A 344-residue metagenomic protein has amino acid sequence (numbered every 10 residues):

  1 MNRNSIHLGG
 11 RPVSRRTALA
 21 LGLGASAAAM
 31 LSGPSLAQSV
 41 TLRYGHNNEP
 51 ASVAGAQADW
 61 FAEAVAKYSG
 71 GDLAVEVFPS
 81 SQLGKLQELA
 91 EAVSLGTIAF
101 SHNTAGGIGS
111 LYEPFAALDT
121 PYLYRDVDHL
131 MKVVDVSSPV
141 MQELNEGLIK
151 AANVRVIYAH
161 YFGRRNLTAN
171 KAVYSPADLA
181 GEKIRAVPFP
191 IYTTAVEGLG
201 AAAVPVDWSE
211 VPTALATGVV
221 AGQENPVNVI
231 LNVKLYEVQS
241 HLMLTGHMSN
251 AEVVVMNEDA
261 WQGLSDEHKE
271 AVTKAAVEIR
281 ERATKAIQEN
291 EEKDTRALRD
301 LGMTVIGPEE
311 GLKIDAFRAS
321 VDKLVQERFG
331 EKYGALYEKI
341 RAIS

Functional and structural regions predicted by a protein language model:
N2-V13, T17-S26, L36-M131, L144-S344: N-terminal secretory/targeting leader peptides
S32-P34: N-terminal signal peptide c-region/cleavage motif recognized by signal peptidases
D135: An acidic, glycine-rich surface segment that forms the CoA-thioester-binding/catalytic face of crotonase-fold enzymes
